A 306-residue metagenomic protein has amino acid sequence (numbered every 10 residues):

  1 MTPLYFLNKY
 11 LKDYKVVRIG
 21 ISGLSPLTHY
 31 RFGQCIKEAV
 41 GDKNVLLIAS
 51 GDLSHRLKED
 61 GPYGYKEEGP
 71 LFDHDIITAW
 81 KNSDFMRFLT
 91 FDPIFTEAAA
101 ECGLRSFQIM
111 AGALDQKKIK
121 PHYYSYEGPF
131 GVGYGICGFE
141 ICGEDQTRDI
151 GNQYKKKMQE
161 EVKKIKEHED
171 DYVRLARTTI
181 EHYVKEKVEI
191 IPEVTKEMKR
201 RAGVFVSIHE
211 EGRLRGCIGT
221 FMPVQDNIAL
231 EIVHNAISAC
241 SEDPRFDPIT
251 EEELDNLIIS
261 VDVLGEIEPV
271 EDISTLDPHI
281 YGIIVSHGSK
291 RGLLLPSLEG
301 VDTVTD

Functional and structural regions predicted by a protein language model:
M1-Q34, D60-D171, P248, E252 (+6 more regions): Flexible, D/E/H-enriched segments
L11-Y14, V40-N44, S50-G51, V132 (+1 more regions): Short gly/pro-enriched beta-turn/loop segments at secondary-structure junctions
G20-F72, I208-I228: Active-site beta-strand/loop microenvironment that shapes enzyme catalytic pockets
V40, W80, D84, L114-K118 (+4 more regions): Structural signal for hydrophobic packing residues in well-ordered secondary-structure cores of soluble enzyme domains
S50-G51, K81-F85, I150-G151, G203-L214: A glycine-rich, aromatic-flanked flexible loop/lid motif
H55-R56, E144-Q146, E268, G292: Short, acidic Gly/Pro/Ser/Thr-rich loop/turn segments
H55-R56, F107, C137, T220-P223 (+1 more regions): Short, electropositive, low-hydrophobicity segments enriched in small/polar residues
K155-D306: Basic nucleic-acid-binding interfaces
